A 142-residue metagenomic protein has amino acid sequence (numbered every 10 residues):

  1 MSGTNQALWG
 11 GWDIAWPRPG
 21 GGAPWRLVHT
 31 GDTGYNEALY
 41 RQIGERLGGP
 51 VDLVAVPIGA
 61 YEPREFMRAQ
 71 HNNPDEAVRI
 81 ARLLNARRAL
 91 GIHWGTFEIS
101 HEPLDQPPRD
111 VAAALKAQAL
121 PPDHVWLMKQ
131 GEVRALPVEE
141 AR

Functional and structural regions predicted by a protein language model:
M1-G49, Q130-R142: Core dinuclear metal-dependent hydrolase active-site scaffold
G20, P24-R26, T33-L127: Cap/insert and terminal regions of metallo-dependent hydrolase folds
